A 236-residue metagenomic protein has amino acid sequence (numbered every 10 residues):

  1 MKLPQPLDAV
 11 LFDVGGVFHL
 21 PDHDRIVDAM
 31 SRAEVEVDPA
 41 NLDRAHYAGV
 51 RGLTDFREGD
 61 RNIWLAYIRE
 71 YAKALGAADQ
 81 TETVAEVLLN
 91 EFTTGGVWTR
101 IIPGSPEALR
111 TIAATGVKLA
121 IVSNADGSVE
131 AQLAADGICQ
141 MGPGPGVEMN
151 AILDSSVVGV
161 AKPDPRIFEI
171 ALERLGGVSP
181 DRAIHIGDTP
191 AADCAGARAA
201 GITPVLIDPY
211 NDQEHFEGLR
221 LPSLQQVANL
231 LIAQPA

Functional and structural regions predicted by a protein language model:
M1-V14, E82, P106, R110-A113 (+1 more regions): Asp-based, Mg2+/Mn2+-dependent phosphohydrolase catalytic module
K2-T115, D126-A131: N-terminal helical cap/lid subdomain that shapes the substrate entry/recognition surface in HAD-like hydrolases
